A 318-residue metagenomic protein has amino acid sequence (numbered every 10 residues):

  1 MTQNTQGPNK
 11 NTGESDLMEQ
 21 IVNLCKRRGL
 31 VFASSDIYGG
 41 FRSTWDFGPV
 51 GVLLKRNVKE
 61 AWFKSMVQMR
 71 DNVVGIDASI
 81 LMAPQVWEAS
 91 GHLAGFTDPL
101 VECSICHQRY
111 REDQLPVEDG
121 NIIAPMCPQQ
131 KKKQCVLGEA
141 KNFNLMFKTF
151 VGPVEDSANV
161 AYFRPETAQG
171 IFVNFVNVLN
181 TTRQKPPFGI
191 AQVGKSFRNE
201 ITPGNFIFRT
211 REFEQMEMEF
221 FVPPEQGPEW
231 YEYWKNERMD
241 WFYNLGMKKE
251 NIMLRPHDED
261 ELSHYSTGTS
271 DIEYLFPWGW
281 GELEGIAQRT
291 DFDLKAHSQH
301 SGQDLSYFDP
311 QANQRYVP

Functional and structural regions predicted by a protein language model:
T2-P318: TRNA-recognition modules of translation machinery and tRNA-sensing kinases, especially anticodon-binding
